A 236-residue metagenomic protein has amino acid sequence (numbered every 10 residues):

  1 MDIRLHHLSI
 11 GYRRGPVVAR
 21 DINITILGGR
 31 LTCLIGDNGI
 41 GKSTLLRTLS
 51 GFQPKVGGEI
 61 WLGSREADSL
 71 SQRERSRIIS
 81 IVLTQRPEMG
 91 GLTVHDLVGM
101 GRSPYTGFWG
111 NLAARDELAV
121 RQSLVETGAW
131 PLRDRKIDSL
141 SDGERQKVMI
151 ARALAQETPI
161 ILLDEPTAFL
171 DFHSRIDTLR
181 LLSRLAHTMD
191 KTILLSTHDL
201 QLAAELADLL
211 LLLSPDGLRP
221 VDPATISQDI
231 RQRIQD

Functional and structural regions predicted by a protein language model:
M1-D2, S9-D21, M89: A short, flexible loop at the N-terminus of ABC-type nucleotide-binding domains that lies
I35-D37: The feature captures the beta-strand-to-loop junction immediately N-terminal to the Walker
S50: Helix-to-loop junction immediately C-terminal to a conserved catalytic motif
G58-E66, R75: Conserved ABC transporter NBD signature motif
K136-L140: Conserved ABC ATPase signature
I161-E165: Catalytic Walker B motif of ABC-type/P-loop ATPase nucleotide-binding domains
L213-D236: Conserved beta-strand-loop-alpha-helix hinge in the C-terminal portion of ABC ATPase nucleotide-binding domains
